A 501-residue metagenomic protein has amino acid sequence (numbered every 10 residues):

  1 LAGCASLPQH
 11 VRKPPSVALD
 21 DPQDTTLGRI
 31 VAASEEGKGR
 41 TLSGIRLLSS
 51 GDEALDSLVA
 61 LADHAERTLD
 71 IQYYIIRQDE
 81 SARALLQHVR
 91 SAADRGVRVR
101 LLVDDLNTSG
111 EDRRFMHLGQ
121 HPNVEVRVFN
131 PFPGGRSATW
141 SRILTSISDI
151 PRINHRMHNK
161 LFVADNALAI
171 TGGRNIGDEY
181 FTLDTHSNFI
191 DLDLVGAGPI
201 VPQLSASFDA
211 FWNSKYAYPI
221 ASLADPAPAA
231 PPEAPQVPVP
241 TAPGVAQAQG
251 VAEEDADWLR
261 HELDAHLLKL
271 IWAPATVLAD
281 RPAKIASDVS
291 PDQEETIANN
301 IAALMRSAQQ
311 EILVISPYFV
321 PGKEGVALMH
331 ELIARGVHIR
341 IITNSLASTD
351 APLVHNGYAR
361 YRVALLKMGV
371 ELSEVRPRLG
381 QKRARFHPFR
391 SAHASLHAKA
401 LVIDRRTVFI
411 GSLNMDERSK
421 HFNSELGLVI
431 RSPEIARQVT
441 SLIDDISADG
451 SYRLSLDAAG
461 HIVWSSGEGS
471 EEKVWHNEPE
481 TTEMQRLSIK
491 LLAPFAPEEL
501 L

Functional and structural regions predicted by a protein language model:
C4-K160, A164-L501: Charged, low-complexity intrinsically disordered terminal segments
